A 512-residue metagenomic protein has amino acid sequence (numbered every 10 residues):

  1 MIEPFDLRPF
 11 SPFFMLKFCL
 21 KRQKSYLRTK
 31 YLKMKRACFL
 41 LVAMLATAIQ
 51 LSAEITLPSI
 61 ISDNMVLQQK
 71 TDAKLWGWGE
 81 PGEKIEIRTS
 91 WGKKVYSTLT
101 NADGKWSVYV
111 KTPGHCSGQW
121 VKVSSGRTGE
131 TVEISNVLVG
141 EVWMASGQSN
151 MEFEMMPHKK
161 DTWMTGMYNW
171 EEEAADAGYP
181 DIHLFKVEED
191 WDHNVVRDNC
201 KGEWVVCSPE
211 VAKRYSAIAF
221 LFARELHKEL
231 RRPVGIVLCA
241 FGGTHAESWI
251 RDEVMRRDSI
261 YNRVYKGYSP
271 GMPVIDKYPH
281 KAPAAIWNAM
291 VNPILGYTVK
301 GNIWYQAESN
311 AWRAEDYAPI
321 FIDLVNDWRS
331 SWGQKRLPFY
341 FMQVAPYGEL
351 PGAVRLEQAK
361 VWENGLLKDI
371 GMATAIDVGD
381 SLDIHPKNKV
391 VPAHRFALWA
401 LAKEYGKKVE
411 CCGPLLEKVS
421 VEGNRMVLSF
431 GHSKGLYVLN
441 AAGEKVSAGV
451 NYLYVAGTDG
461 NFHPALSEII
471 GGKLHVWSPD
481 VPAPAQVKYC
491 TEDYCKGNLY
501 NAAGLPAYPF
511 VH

Functional and structural regions predicted by a protein language model:
M1-T56: Bacterial Sec-dependent N-terminal signal peptides
E54-H512: Cell-envelope and extracellular/periplasmic
